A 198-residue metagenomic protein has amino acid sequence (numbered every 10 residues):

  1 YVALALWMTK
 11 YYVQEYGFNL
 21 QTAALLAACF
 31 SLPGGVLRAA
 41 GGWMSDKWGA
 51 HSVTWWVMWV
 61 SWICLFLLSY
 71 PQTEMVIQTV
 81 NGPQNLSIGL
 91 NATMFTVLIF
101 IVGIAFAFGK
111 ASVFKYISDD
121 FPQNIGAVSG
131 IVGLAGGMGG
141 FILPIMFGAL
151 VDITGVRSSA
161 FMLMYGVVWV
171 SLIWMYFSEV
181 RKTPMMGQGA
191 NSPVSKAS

Functional and structural regions predicted by a protein language model:
Y1-G35: Extracytoplasmic gate region of multi-pass secondary transporters
S31-A39, G137-F141: Residue-level signature of mid-helix packing/kink "hotspots" within the transmembrane helices of 12-pass Major
L37-G49, V151-D152: Helix-to-loop junctions at the C-terminal end of transmembrane segments in multipass secondary transporters
H51-V113: C-terminal transmembrane helical hairpin of 12-TM major facilitator-type secondary transporters
Y116-G126: Paired intracellular helix-loop junctions of major facilitator superfamily
N124-T154: A late C-terminal transmembrane helix in Major Facilitator Superfamily
A149-G166: A membrane-interface helix-boundary motif in multi-pass transporters
Y165-S198: Multi-pass alpha-helical transporter architecture, strongest for 12-TM Major Facilitator/SLC carriers used
